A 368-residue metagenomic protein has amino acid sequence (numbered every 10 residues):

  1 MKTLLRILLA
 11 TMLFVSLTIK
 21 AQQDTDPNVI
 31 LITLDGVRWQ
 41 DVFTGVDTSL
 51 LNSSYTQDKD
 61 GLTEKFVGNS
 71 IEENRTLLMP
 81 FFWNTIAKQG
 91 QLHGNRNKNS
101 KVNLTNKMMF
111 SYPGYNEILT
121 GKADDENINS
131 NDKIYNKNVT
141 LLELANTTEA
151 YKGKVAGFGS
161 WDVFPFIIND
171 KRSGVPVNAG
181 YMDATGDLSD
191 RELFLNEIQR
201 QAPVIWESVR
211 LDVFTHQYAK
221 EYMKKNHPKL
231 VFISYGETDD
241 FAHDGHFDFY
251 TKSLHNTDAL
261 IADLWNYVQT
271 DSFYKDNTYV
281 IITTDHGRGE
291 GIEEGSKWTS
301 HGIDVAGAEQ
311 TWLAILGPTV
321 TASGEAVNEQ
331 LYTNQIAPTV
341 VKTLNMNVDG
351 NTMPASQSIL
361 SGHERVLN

Functional and structural regions predicted by a protein language model:
M1-T25: Bacterial Sec-dependent N-terminal signal peptides
I30-L31, T257-T299, V340: Metal-dependent active-site segment of extracytoplasmic phospho-/sulfohydrolases and closely related
V46-M108, V327: Short, structured active-site-proximal loop/turn typified by the sulfatase FGly-forming signature C/S-X-P-X-R
S53, T283-L316: Histidine-centered active-site microenvironments of extracellular/periplasmic hydrolases and transferases
K107-Q199: Catalytic-site neighborhoods of secreted/periplasmic enzymes that process anionic sulfate/phosphate groups
Y115, L119-G121, S300-L344: Substrate-binding rim/cap in mid-to-C-terminal beta-strand-loop elements of soluble/periplasmic
D170-K171, Q217-D263: Active-site His/acidic residue clusters
L331, M346-N368: Polar, surface-exposed loop/tail segments that function as active-site lids or cofactor/substrate-recognition elements
